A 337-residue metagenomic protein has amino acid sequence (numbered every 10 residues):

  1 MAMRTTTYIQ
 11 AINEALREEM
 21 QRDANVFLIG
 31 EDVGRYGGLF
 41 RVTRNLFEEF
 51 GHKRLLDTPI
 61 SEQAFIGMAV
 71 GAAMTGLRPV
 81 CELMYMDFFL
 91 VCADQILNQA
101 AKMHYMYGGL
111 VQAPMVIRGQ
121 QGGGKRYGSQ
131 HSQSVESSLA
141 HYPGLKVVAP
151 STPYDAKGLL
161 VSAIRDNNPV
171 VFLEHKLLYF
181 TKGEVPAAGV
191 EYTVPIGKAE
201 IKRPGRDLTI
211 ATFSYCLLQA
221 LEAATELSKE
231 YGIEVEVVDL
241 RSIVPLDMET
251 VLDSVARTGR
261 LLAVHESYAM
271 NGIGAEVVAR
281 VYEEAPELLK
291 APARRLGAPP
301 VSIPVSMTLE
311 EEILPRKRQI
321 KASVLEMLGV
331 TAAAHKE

Functional and structural regions predicted by a protein language model:
M1-P169, L173, L177-L178, E311 (+1 more regions): Thiamine diphosphate
V33, F40-N45, E49, L110-V116 (+2 more regions): Thiamine diphosphate
